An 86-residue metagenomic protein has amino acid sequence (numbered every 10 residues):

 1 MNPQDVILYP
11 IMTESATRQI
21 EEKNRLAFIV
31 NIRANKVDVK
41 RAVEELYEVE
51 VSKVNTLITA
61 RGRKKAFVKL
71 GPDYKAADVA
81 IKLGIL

Functional and structural regions predicted by a protein language model:
M1-L86: Contiguous, often N-terminal, cationic amphipathic patches that form binding interfaces
